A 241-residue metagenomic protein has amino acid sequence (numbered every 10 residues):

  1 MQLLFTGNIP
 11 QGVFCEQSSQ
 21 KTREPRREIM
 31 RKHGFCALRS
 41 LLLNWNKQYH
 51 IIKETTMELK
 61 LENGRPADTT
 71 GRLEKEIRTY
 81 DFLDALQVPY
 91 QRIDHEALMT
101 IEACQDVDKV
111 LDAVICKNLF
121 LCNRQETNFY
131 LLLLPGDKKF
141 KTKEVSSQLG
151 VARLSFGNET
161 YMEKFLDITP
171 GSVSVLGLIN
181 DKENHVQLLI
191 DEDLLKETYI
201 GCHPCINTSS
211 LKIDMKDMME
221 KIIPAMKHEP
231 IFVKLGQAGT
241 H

Functional and structural regions predicted by a protein language model:
Q2-I9: Extreme N-terminal basic, low-complexity initiation segments that serve as generic localization/processing leaders
F5, F14-C15, S19-R26, G34-F35 (+1 more regions): Intrinsically disordered, low-complexity segments enriched in serine/proline and basic residues
N8, E28, H50-I51: Generic short N-terminal amphipathic or hydrophobic helices
Q11, C15, R31, K53-E54: Intrinsic disorder/low-complexity segments, especially N-terminal tails and targeting/processing regions
I52-H241: Extended, low-hydrophobicity, polar/charged segments
